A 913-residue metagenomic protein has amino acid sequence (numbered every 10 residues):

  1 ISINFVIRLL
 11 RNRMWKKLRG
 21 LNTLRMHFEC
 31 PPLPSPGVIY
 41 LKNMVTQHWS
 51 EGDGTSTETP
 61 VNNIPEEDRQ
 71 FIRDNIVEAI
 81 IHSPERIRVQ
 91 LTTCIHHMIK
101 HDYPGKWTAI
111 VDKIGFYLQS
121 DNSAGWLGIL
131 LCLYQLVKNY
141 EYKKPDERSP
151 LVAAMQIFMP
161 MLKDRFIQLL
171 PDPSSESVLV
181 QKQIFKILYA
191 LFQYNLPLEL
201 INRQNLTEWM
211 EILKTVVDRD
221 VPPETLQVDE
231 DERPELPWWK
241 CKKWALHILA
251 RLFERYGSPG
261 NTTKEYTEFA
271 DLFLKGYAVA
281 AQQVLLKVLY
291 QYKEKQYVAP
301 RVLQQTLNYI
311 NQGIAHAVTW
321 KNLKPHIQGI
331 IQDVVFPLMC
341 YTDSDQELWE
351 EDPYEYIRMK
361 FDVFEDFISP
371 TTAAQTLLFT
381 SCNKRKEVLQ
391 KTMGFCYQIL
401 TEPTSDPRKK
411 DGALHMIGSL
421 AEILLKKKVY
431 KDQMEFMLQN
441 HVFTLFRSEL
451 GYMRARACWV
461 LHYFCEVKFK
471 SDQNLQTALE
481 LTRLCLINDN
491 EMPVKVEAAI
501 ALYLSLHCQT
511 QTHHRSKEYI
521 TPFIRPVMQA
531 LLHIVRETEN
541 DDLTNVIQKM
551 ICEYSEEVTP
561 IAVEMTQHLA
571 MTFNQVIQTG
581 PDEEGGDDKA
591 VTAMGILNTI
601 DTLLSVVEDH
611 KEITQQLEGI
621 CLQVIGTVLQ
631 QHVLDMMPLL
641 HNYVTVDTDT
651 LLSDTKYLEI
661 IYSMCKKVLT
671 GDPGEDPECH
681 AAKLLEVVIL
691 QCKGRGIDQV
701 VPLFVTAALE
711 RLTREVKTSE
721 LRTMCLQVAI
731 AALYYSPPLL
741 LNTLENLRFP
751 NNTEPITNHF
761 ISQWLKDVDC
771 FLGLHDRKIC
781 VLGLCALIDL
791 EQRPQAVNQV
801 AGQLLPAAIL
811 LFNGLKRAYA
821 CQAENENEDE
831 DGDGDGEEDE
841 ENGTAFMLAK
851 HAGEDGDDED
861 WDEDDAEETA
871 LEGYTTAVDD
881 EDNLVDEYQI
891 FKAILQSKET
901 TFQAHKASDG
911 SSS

Functional and structural regions predicted by a protein language model:
I1-S913: Karyopherin-beta/Importin-beta family HEAT-repeat alpha-solenoid scaffold
